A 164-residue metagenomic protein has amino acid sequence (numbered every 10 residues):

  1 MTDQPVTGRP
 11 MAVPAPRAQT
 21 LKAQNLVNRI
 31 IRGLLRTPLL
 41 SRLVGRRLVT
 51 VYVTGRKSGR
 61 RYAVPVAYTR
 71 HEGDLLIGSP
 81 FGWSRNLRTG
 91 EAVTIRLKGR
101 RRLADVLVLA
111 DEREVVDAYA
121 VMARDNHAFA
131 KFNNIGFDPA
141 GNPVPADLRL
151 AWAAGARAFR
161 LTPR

Functional and structural regions predicted by a protein language model:
T2-A18, R100-R164: Charged, gly/pro-rich active-site loop segments
P16-R60: Short, conserved active-site entrance elements at the starts or edges of catalytic domains
P38-V44, F81-L87, R149: Short linear motifs in intrinsically disordered
R46-P80: Short beta-strand segments
V51-Y52, E91-K98, L103: Short conserved beta-strand and strand-loop elements enriched in small hydrophobics with frequent Asp/Gly
A67-T69, G82-W83, L107-R113: A short, sequence-level motif marking secondary-structure junctions
G73-L97: Compact nucleic-acid interaction/catalytic patches
